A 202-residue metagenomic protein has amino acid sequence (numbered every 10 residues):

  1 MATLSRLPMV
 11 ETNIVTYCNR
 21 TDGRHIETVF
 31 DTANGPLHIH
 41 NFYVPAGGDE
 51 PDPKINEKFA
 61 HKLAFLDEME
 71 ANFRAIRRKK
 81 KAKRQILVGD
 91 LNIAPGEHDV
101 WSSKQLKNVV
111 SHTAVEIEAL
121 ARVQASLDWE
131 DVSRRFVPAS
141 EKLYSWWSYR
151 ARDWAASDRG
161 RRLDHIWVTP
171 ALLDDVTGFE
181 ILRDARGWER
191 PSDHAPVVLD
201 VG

Functional and structural regions predicted by a protein language model:
M1, R84-I86, G160: A residue-level structural signature of the nucleotidyltransferase/glycosyltransferase Rossmann-like core
M1-D52: Structured beta-strand-rich core segments of catalytic domains in phosphoester-bond hydrolases
T12-V15, G96-G202: Metal-dependent phosphoester-hydrolase catalytic domains
R20-D22, A60-M69, H112-E116, R159: Soluble or luminal CAZymes and related metallo-dependent hydrolases
D31-A33, A75-K79, S126: Alpha-helix C-cap/termination motif
I39, M69, F73-E97, V132 (+3 more regions): Active-site beta-strand/loop signature of hydrolases that rely on acidic residues for catalysis
Y43-P45, N92-A94, F136-P138: Catalytic metal-binding/acid-base residues of hydrolase active sites
V44-D67, K104-V109: Surface-exposed cleft-lining segments at the edges of enzyme active sites
